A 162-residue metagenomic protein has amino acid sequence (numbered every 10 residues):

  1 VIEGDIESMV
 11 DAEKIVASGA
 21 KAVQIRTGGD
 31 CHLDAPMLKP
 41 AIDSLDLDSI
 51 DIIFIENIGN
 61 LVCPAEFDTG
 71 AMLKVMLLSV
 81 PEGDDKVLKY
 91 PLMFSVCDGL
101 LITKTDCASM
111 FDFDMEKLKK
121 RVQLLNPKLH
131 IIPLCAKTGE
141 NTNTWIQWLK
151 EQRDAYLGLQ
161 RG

Functional and structural regions predicted by a protein language model:
V1-G70, D85, F94, R153: Nucleotide-state-sensitive switch-loop elements of NTP-binding domains
I2, L101, I132: Conserved Rossmann-like nucleotide-binding pocket used by diverse enzymes that bind dinucleotide cofactors
G4, T27, S79-V80, A136: Cofactor-binding loop segments of dinucleotide-utilizing enzymes, especially the Rossmann-like FAD- and NAD(P)+-binding
S8, C31, G83, C107-F111 (+1 more regions): Alpha-helix N-cap/loop-to-helix initiation residues
E13-I15, L38-L47, E66, M93-T103 (+2 more regions): Noncatalytic linker/hinge segments flanking ATPase motor cores
L61-L73, L77-L129: Conserved C-terminal guanine-recognition region of P-loop GTPase G domains, centered on the G4
C107-G162: Canonical P-loop GTPase G-domain recognition
